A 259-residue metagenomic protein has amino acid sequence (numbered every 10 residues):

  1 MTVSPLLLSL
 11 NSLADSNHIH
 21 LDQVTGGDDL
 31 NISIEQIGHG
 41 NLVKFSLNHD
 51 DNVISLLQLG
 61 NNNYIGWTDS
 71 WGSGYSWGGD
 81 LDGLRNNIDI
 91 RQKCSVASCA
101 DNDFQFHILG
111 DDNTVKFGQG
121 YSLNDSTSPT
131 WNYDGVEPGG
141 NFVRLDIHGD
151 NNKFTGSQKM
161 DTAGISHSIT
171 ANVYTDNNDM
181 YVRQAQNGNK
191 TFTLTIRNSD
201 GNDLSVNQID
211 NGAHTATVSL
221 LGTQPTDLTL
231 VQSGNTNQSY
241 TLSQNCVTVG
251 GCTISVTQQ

Functional and structural regions predicted by a protein language model:
T2-L6: Classic N-terminal secretory signal peptides
A14-Q259: Low-complexity repeat regions of mature extracellularly deployed or surface/particle-associated proteins
